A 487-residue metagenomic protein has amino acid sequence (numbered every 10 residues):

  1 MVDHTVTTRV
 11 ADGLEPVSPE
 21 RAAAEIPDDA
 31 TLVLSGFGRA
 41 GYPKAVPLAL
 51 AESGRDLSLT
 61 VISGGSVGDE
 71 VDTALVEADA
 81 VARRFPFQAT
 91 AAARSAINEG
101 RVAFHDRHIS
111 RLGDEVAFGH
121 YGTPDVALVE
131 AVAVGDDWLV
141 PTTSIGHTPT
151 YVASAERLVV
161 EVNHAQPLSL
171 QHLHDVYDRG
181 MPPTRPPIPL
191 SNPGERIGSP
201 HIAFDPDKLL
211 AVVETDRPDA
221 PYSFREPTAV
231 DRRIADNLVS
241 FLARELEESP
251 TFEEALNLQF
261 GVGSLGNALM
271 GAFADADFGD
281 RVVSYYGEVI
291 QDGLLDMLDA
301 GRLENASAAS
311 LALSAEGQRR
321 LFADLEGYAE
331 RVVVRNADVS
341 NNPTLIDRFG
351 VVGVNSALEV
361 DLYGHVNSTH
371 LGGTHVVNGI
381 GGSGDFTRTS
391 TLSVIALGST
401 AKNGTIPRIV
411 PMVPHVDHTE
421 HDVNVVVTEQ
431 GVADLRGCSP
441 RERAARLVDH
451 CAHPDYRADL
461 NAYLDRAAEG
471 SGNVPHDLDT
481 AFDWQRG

Functional and structural regions predicted by a protein language model:
V2-G487: Conserved alpha/beta enzyme-core scaffold
